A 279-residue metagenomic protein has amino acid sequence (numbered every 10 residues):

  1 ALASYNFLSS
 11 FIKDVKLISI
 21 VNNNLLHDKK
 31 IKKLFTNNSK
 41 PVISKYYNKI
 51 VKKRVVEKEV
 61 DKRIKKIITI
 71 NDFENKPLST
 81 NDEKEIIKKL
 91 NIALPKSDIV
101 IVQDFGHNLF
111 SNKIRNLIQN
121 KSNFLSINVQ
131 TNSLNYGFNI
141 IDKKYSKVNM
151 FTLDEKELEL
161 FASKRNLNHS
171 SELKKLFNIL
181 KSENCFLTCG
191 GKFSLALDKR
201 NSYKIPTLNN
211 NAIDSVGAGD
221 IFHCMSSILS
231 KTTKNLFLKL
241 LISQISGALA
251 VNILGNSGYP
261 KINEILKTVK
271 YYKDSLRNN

Functional and structural regions predicted by a protein language model:
L2-S215, S230-I245, L249-N279: Ribokinase/PfkB-type carbohydrate-kinase core domain
G219: Short basic (Lys/Arg) and small-residue
M225-S226: Flexible, glycine-rich loop/tail regions that form catalytic "lids" or insertion modules at the edges of active sites
